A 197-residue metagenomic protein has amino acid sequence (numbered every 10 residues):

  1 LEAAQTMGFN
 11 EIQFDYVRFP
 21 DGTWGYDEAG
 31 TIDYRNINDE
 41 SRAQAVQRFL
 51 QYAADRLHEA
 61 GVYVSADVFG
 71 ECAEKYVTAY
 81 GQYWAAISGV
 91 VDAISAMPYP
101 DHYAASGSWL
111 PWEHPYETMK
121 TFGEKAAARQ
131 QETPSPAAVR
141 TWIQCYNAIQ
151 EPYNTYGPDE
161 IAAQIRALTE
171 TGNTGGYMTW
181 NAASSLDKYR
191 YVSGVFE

Functional and structural regions predicted by a protein language model:
L1, V46-A53, F122, A126 (+1 more regions): Alpha-helical packing segments of well-folded alpha/beta enzyme cores
L1-R18, F49, R56, Y83-V90 (+1 more regions): An active-site-proximal structural segment forming one wall of the substrate-binding cleft that immediately precedes
F9, V91-A105, H114-E197: Substrate-binding cleft of secreted/luminal carbohydrate-active enzymes
E11-D39: Active-site-proximal loop/short-helix segments that contain or immediately flank catalytic acid/base residue(s)
Q13-F14, P20, S41-G81, P134-A148 (+1 more regions): Aromatic-lined carbohydrate-recognition surfaces of secreted/lumenal glycan-active proteins
W24, Y76-T78, S106-S108, P152: Short, well-ordered secondary-structure micro-motifs
Y26-G30, A79-Y83, L110-P111, Y191-V195: Short low-complexity, flexible loop/linker segments enriched in glycine and/or proline with clustered acidic
R35-A45, S108-Y116, E151-Y153: The substrate-binding groove and active-site-proximal loops of carbohydrate-active enzymes, especially glycoside
